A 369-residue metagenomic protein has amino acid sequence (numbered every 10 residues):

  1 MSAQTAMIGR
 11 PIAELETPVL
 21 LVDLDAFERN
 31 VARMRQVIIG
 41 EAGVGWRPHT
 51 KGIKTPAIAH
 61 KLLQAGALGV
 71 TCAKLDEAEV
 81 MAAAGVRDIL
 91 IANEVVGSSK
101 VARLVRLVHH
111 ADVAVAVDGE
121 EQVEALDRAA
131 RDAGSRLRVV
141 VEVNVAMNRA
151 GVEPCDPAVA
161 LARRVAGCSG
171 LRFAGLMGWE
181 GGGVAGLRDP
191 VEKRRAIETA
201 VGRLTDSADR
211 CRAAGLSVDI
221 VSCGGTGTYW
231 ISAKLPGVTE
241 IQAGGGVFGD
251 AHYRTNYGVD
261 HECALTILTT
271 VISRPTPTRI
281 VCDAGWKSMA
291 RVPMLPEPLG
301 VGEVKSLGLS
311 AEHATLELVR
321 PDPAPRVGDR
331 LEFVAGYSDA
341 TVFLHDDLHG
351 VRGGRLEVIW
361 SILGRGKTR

Functional and structural regions predicted by a protein language model:
S2-M7, A26-I58, T71-A73: N-terminal glycine-rich anion-binding loops that anchor highly charged ligand groups
A3-V22: Generic N-terminal amphipathic, Lys/Arg-enriched alpha-helix
F27, K51, M81, V141 (+5 more regions): Conserved, mostly hydrophobic/aromatic
H49-A185: Active-site-proximal beta-alpha core segment in soluble small-molecule metabolic enzymes
R138, V145-Y257: Active-site loop/helix belt of alpha/beta enzymes
R195, G227-G302: Active-site loop ensemble at the mouth of alpha/beta enzyme cores that anchors a bound cofactor
P275-R369: C-terminal accessory subdomain/extension
